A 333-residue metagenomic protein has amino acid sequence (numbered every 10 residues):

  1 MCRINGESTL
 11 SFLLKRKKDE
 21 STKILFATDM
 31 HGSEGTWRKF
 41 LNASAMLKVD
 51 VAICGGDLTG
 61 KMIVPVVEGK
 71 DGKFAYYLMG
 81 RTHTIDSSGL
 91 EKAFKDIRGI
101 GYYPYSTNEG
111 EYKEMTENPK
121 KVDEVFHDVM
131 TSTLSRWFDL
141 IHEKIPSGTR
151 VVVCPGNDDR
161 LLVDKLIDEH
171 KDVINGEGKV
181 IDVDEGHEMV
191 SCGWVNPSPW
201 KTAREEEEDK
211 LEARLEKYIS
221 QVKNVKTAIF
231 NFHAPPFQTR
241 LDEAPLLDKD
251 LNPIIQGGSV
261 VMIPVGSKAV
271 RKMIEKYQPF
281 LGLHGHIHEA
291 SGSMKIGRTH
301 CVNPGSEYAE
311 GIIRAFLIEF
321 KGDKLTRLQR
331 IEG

Functional and structural regions predicted by a protein language model:
C2, S11, T36-D184: Core catalytic region of metal-dependent phosphoesterases/phosphodiesterases, especially metallo-beta-lactamase-like
L13-L14, G32, V180-E185, T202 (+4 more regions): Binuclear metal-dependent phosphoesterase catalytic core
S21-H31, G186-S198, I229-H233, H300-S306 (+1 more regions): Active-site-proximal beta-strand elements of phosphoester/diester hydrolases
D29, W37, A52, D57 (+6 more regions): Divalent metal-coordination and catalytic microenvironments
H31-G35, T59-I63, C154-D164, I181 (+4 more regions): Active-site environment of divalent metal-dependent phosphoester hydrolases
E34-K39, L47, P65, I254 (+3 more regions): Catalytic phosphate/metal-binding cores of nucleic-acid and nucleotide-processing enzymes, i.e., regions that mediate
P119-T131, I229-Q278: Active-site-proximal segments of metal-dependent phosphoesterases and phosphodiesterases across multiple
E185-A228, V260-P264: Binuclear metal-dependent hydrolase catalytic cores centered on His/Asp/Glu-rich metal-binding motifs
